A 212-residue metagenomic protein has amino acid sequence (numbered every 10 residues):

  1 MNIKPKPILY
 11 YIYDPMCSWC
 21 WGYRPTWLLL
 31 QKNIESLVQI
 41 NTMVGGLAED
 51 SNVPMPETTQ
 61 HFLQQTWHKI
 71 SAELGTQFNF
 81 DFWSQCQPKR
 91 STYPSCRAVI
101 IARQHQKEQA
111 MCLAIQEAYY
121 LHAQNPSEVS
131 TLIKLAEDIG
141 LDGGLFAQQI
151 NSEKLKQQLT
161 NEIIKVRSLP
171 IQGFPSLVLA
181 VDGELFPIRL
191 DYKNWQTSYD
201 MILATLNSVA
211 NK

Functional and structural regions predicted by a protein language model:
K4, Y93, I171-Q172: A generic fold-level signal
K4-Y10: Extreme N-terminal starter segment of soluble prokaryotic enzymes
Y11-I12, M16, Y23-K32, E117-K212: C-terminal cap of thioredoxin/glutaredoxin-like
W21-H122: Structural alpha/beta surface segment adjacent to cysteine/selenocysteine redox centers across thiol/disulfide enzymes
